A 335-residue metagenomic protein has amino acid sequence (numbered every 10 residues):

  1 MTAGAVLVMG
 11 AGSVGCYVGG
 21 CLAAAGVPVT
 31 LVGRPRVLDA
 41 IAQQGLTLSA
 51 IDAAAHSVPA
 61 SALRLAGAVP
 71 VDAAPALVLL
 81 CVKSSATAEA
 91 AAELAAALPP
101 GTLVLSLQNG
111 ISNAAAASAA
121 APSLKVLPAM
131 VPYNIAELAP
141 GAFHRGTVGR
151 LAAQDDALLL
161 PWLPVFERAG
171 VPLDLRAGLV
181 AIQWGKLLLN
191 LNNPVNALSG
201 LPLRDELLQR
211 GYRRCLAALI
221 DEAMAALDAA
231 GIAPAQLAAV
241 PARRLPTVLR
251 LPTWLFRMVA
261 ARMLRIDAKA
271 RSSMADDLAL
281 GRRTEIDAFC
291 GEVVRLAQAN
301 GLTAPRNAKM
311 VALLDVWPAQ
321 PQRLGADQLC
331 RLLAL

Functional and structural regions predicted by a protein language model:
M1-A54: NAD(P)+-binding Rossmann beta1-loop-alpha1 motif at the extreme N-terminus of oxidoreductases
G4, V27, T102, L124-K125 (+1 more regions): A structural micro-motif
A5-V6, V78, V104, L151: Conserved hydrophobic helix-helix packing surfaces used for dimerization/oligomerization
G10, G33, V82, Q108 (+1 more regions): Short beta-strand/turn micro-motifs composed of small residues that flank or help shape donor/cofactor-binding pockets
V58-A142: Rossmann-like NAD(P)(H) cofactor-binding subdomain of soluble oxidoreductases
N109, N113-L201: Rossmann-fold dinucleotide-binding core
G200-C215: Active-site lid/adjacent beta-loop-alpha segment flanking the redox-cofactor pocket in flavoenzymes
D221-L335: NAD(P)-dependent Rossmann-like dehydrogenase/reductase catalytic/cofactor-binding core
